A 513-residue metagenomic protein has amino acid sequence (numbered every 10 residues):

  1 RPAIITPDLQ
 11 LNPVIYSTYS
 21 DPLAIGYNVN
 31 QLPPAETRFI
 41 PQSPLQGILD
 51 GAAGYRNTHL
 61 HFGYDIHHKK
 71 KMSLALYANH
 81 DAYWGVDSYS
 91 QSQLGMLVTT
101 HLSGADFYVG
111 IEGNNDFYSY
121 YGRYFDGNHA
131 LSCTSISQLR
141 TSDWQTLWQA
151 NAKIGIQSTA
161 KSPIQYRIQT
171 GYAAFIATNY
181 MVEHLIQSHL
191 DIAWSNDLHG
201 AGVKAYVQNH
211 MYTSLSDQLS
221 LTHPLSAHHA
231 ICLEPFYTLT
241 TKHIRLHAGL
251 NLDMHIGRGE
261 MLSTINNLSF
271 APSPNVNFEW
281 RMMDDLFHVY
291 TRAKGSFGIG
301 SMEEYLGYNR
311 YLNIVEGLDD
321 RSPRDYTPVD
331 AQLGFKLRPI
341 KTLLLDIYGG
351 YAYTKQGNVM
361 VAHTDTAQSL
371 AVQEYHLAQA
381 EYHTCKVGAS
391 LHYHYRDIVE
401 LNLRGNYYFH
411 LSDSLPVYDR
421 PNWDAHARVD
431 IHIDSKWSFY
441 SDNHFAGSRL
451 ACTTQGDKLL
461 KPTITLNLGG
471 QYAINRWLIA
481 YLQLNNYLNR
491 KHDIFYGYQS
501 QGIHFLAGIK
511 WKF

Functional and structural regions predicted by a protein language model:
R1-F39: N-terminal periplasmic/intermembrane-space "pro-region" immediately following the signal or transit peptide
V29-P33, I40-L94, A105: Outer-membrane beta-barrel translocator/receptor signature
R38-P44, H68-K71, H101-D106, S158-I164 (+7 more regions): Short loop/turn motifs that connect adjacent beta-strands in outer-membrane beta-barrel proteins
P41-S43, G54-R56, V86-S90, R140-W148 (+8 more regions): Short sequence motifs at beta-strands and strand-loop junctions characteristic of Gram-negative outer-membrane
L49-D50, R245, G249-F513: Exposed, low-structure sequence patches enriched in small/polar residues
G63-W84, Y206-Q208, P224-M261, H394-Y407: Surface-exposed extracellular loop regions of Gram-negative outer-membrane beta-barrel proteins
Y83-G95, Y108-L185: Flexible loop and strand-edge segments within Gram-negative outer membrane beta-barrel domains
S137, S142-G155, Q169-R245: Outer-membrane beta-barrel transmembrane domain signature of Gram-negative proteins, especially the mid-to-C-terminal
